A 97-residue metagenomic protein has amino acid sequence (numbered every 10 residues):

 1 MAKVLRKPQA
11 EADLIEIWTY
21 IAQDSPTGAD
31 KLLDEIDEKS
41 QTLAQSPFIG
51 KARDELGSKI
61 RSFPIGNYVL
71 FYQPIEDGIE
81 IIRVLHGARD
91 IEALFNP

Functional and structural regions predicted by a protein language model:
M1-A2, P97: Absolute protein N-terminus
K3-L56, I60: Basic, Lys/Arg-enriched alpha-helical interface segments
P8-E11, S58, G66, A88-L94: Intrinsically disordered, low-complexity segments enriched in polar/charged small residues
Q23-P26, S62, I82, I91: Short, low-complexity, polar/charged sequence segments that are solvent-exposed and flexible
F48-G78: Basic/aromatic recognition patch in beta-strand/loop cores that engages polyanionic ligands
Y68, Q73-P97: Enriched for short, Lys/Arg-rich terminal
